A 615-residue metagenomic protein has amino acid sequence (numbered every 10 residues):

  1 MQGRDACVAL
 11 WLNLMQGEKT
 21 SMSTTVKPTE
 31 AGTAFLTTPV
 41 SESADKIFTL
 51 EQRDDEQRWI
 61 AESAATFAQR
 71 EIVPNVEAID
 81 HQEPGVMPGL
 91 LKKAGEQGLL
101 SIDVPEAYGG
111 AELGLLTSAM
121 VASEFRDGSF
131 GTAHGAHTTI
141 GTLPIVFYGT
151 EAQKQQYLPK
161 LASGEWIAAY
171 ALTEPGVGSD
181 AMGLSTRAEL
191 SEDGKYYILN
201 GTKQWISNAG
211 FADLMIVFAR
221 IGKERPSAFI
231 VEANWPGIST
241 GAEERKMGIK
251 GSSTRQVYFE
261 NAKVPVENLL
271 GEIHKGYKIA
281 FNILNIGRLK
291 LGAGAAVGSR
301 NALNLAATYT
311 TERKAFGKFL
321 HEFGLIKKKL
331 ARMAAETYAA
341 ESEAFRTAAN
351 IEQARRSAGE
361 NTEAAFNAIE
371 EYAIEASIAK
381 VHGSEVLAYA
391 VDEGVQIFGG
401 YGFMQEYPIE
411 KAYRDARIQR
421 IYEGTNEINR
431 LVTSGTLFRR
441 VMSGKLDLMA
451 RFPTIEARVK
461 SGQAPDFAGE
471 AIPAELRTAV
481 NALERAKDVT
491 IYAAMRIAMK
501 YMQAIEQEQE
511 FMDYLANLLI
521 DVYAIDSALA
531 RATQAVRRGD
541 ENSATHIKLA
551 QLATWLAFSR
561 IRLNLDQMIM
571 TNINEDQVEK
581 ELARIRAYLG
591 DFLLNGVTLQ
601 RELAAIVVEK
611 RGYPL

Functional and structural regions predicted by a protein language model:
L12-A136, V146, A152-Q156, K160-S163 (+4 more regions): Amphipathic, small/basic residue-rich leader segments at the start of a protein or domain
S23-K46, M120, I140, N282 (+2 more regions): Glycine-rich phosphate/cofactor-binding loops in nucleotide/flavin-utilizing enzymes
T24-V26, F48-R53, R58-I60, S239-E341 (+5 more regions): Glycine-rich beta->alpha junctions and the first turn(s) of the following alpha-helix
V76-Q82, Y338-H382, V395-F398, M502 (+1 more regions): C-terminal helix-coil-helix/basic helical segment that borders enzyme active sites and/or dimer interfaces and provides
A133-A152, G178-A181, L190-D193: N-terminal glycine-rich flavin-associated loop
G164-L172: A short, Trp-centered hydrophobic/proline-enriched beta-strand micro-motif
K195-T240: A short core secondary-structure module
S461-G469, A474-L615: C-terminal amphipathic alpha-helical interaction region
